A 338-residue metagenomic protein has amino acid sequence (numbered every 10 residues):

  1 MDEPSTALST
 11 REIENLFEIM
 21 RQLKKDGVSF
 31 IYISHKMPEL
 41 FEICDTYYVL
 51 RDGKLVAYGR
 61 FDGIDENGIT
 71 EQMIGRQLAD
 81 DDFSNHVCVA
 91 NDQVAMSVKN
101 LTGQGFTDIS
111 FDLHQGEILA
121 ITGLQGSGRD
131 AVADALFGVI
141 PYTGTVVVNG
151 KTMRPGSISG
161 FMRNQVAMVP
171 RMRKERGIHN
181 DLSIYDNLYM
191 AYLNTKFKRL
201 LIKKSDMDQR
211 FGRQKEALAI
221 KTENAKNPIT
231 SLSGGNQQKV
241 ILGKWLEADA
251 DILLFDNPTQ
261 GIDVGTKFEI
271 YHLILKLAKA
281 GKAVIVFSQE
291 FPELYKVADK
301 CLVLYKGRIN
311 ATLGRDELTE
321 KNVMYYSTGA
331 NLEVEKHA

Functional and structural regions predicted by a protein language model:
M1-A338: Glycine-rich phosphate-binding loops of nucleotide-dependent enzymes
